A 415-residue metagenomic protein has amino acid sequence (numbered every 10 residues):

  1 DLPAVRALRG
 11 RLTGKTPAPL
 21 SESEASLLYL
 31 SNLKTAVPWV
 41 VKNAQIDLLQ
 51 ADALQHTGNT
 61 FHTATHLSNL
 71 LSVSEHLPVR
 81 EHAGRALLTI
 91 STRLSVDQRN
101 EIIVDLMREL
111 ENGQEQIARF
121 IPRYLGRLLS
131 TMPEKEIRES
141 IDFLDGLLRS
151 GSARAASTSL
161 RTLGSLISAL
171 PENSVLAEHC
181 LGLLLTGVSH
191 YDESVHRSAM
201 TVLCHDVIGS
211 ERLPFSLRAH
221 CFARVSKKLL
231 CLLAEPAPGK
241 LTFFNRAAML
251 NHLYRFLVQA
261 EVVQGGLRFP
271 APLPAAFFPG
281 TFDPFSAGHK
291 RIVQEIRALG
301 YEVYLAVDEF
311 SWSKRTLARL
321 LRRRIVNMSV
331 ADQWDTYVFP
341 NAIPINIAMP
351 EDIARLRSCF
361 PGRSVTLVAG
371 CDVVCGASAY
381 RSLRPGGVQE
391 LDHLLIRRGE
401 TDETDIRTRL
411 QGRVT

Functional and structural regions predicted by a protein language model:
D1-L33: N-terminal "cap/leader" segments of large eukaryotic alpha-helical scaffolds
A4, V37-K42, P78-R80, G113-A118 (+2 more regions): Positions within the helices of HEAT/ARM-like alpha-solenoid repeats
A4-R9, E24, V41-Q45, A83 (+3 more regions): Conserved hydrophobic register position within alpha-solenoid helical repeats
R11, K15, L48-H56, T89-L94 (+3 more regions): Residue-level signature of the C-terminal ends
E22, G58-T65, V96-D105, E134-F143 (+2 more regions): Short sequence/structural elements of tandem HEAT/ARM alpha-solenoid repeats
L28-A36, H66-S74, D105-G113, F143-G151 (+1 more regions): Alpha-solenoid HEAT/Armadillo-like helical repeat scaffolds in large eukaryotic proteins
N43-Q50, E81-T89: Non-membrane alpha-helical segments in proteins
P122, G126, S157-T415: Nucleotidyltransferase catalytic core that binds NTPs
